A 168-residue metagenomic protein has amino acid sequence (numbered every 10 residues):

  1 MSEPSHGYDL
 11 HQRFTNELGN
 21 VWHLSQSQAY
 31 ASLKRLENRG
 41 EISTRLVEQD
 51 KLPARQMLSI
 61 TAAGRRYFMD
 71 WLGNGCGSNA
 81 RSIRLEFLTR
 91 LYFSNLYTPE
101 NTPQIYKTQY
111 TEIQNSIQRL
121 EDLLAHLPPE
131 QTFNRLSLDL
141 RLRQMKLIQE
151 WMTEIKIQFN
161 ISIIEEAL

Functional and structural regions predicted by a protein language model:
M1-R81: Basic helix-turn-helix/winged-helix DNA-binding cores and closely related short helical interaction motifs
S25, T102, E130-N134: Residue-level recognition of alpha-helical structural elements
Q28, I105, E112, S137-L140 (+1 more regions): Alpha-helical initiation/capping and key positions within long helical/coiled-coil segments
M69-N115: Amphipathic alpha-helical dimerization/coiled-coil segments that flank or bridge DNA-binding/regulatory modules
T98, L123-P128, F159, I163: Secondary-structure edge/capping motif, primarily at the C-terminal ends of alpha-helices and the immediately following
I113-L124, M145, M152: Non-transmembrane amphipathic alpha-helical segments
E121-L138: Acidic interhelical loop/turn segments
N134, L138-L168: Long, low-complexity, charge-rich intrinsically disordered regions
